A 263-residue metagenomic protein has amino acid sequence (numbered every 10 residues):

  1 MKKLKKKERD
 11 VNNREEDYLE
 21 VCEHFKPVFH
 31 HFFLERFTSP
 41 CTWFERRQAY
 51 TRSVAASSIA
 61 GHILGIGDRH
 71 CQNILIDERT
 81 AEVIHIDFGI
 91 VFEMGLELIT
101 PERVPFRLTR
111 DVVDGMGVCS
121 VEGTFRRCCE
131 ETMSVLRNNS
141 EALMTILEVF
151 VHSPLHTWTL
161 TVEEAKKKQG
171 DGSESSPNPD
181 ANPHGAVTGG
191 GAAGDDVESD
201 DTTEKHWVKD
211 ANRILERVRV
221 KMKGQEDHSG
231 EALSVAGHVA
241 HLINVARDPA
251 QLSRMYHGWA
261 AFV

Functional and structural regions predicted by a protein language model:
M1-A56, I76-V263: ATP-dependent kinase catalytic cores of phosphoinositide-metabolizing enzymes and PI3K-like protein kinases
G61-G65: Extended amphipathic alpha-helical scaffold segments
D68, Q72-L75: Catalytic-loop signature of eukaryotic-like protein kinases
